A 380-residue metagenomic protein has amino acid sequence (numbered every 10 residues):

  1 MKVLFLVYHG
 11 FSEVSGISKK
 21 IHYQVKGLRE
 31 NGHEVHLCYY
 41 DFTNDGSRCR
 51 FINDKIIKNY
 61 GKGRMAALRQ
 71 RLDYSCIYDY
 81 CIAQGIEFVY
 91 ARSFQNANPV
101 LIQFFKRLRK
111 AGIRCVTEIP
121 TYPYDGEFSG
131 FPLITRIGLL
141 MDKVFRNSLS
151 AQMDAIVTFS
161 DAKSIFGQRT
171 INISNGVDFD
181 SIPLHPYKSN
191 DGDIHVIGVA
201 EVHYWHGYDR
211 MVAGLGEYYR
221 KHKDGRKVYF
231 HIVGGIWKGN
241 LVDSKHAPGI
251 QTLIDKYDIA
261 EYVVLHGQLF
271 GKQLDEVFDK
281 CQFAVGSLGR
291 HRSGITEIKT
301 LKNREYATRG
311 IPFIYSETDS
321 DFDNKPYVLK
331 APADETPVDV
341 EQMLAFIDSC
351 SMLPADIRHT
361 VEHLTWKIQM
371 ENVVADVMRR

Functional and structural regions predicted by a protein language model:
M1-N44, Q84, P312: N-terminal subdomain of nucleotide-sugar transferases
L4, K188-G207, M211-L215, F230-H231: Conserved donor-binding/catalytic core segment of Leloir-type glycosyltransferases
S15, N96, H206, K272-E276 (+2 more regions): Nucleotide-sugar-dependent
G16, E335-V338, D348-R379: A charged, aromatic-enriched C-terminal amphipathic alpha-helix characteristic of glycosyltransferases across folds
S75, P99, Q103-A111, P123-D125 (+1 more regions): Membrane-proximal helix-turn-helix segments that form the acceptor-binding/catalytic region of lipid-linked
L139, K143-H185: Donor nucleotide-sugar binding/catalytic pocket of nucleotide-sugar-dependent glycosyltransferases
S244-K272: Nucleotide-activated donor-binding/catalytic signature segment of Leloir-type glycosyltransferases, i.e., the conserved
F322-A345: Change "using UDP/GDP/dTDP sugars" to "using nucleotide sugars
